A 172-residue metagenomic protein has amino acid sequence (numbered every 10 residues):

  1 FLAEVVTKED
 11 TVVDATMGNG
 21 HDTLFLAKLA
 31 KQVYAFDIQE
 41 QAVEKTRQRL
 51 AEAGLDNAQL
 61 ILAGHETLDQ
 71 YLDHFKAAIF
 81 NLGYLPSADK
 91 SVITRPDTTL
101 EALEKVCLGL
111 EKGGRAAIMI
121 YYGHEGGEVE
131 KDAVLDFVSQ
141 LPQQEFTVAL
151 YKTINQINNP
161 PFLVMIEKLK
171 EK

Functional and structural regions predicted by a protein language model:
F1-T11, H21: S-adenosyl-L-methionine
T7, L55, L110-K112: Helix-to-beta-strand junctions that scaffold the AdoMet/dcAdoMet cofactor pocket in Class I SAM-dependent enzymes
N19-K31: Conserved SAM-binding loop of SAM-dependent methyltransferases across substrates and taxa, primarily the Class I
Q32-D37: Conserved SAM-binding motif I beta-strand of class I
E44-H74: S-adenosyl-L-methionine
G83-E101: Mobile active-site "lid"/loop adjacent to the S-adenosyl-L-methionine
G109, G113-I120: Conserved beta-strand signature within the Rossmann-like core of class I S-adenosyl-L-methionine
G127-K172: Class I S-adenosyl-L-methionine
